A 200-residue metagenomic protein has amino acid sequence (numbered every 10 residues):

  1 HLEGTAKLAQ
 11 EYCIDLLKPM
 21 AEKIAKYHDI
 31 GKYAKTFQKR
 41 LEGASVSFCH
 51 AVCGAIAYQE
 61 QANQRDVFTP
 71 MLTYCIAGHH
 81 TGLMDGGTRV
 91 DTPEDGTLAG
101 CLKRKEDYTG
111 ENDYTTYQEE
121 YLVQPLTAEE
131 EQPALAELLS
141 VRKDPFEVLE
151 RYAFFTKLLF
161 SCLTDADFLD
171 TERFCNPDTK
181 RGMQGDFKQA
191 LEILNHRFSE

Functional and structural regions predicted by a protein language model:
H1-R197: Accessory nucleic-acid engagement/destabilization modules that flank
